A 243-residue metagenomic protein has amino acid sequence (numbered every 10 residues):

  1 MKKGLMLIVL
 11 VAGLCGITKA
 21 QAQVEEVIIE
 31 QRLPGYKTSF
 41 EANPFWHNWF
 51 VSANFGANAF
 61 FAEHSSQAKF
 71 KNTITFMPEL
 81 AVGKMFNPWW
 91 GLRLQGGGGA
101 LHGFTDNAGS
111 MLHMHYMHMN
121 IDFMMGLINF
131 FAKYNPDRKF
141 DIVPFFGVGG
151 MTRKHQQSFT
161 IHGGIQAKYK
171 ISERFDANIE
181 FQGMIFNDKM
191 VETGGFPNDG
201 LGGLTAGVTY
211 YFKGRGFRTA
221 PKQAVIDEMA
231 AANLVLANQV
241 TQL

Functional and structural regions predicted by a protein language model:
M1-A42, R215-L243: Cleavable N-terminal export/targeting peptides
A20-G83: Short glycine/proline- and aromatic-enriched beta-strand/turn motifs that initiate or cap beta-hairpins
T38-N48, W89, N129-D141, I171-R174 (+1 more regions): Short loop/turn motifs that connect adjacent beta-strands in outer-membrane beta-barrel proteins
H47, N72-P78, H115-M119, F140 (+2 more regions): Residues that define the transmembrane beta-barrel architecture of outer-membrane proteins
F50-S52, G91-R93, D141-F145, D176-N178 (+1 more regions): Residue-level detector of the transmembrane beta-barrel scaffold of outer-membrane proteins
A53, A57, L80-K84, I121-L127 (+4 more regions): Residues on the lipid-exposed face of transmembrane beta-strands in outer-membrane beta-barrel proteins
P88-I161: Gram-negative (and chloroplast) outer-membrane scaffold detector with strong preference for beta-barrel transmembrane
T105, S172-L243: Predominantly the C-terminal beta-signal and adjacent terminal strand-loop region of outer-membrane beta-barrel
